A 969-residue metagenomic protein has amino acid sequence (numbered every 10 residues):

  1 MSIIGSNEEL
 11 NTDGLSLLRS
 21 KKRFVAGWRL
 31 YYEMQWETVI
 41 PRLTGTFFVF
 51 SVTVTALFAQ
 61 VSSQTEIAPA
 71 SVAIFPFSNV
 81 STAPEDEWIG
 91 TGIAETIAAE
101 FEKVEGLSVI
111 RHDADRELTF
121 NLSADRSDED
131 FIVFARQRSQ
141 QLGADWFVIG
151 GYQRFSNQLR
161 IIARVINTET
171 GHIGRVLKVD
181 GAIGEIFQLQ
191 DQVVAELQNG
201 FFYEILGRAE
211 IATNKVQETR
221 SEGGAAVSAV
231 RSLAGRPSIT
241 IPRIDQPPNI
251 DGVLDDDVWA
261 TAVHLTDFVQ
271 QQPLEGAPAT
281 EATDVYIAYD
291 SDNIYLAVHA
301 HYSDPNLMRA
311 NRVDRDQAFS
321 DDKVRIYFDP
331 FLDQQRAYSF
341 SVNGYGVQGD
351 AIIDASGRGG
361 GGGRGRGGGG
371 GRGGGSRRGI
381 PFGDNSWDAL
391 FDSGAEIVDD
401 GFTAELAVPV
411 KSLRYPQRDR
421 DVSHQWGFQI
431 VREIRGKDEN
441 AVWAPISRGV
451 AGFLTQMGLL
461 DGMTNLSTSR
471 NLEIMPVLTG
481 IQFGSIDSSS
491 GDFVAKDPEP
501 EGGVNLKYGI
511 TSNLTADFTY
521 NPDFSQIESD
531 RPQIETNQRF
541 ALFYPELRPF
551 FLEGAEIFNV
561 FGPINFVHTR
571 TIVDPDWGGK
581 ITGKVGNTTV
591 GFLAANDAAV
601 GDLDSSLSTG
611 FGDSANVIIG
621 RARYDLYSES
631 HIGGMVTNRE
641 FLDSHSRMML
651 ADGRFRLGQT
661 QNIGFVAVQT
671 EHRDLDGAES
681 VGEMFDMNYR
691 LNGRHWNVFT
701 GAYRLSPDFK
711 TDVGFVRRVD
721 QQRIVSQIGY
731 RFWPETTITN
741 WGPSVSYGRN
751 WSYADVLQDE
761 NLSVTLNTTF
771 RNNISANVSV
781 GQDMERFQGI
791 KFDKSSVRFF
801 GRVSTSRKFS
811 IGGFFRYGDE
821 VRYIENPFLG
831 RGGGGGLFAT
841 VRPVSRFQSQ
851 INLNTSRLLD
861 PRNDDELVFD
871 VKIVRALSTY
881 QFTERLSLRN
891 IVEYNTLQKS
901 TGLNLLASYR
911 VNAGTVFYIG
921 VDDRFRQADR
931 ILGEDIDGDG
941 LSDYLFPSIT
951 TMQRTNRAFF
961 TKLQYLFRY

Functional and structural regions predicted by a protein language model:
S63-A135, F147-N157, N167-T170, G174-V176 (+1 more regions): Short beta-strand->alpha-helix linker/helix-N-cap micro-motif that forms a surface specificity/interaction loop
A68-A70, Q190-A226: Mid-sequence helix-capping/hinge segment at a functional interface
F147, Y295, T403, Y415 (+16 more regions): Membrane-spanning beta-strand positions in outer-membrane beta-barrel proteins
S156, I166-F202: Short secondary-structure boundary motifs at beta->alpha junctions and helix caps
Q217-R623, D643: Structural preference for beta-rich elements and adjacent junctions enriched in aromatics
L413-H424, T464-L472, N513, N587 (+7 more regions): Short loop/turn motifs that connect adjacent beta-strands in outer-membrane beta-barrel proteins
S467-A516, V617-H672, S744, R802-V803 (+3 more regions): Surface-exposed extracellular loop regions of Gram-negative outer-membrane beta-barrel proteins
D574, Q669-R673, G677-Y969: Exposed, low-structure sequence patches enriched in small/polar residues
